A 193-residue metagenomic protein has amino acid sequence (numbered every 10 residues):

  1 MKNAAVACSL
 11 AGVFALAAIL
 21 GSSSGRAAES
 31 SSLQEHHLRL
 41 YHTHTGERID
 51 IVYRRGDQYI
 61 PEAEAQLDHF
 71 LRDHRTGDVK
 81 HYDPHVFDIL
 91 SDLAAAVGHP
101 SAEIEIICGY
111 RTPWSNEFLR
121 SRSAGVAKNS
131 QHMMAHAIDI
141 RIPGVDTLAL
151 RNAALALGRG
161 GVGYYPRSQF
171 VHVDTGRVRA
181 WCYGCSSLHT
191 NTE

Functional and structural regions predicted by a protein language model:
S9-I19: Bacterial N-terminal signal peptides
S23-E29: Sec/Tat signal peptide C-region and signal peptidase I cleavage site
H36-R54: Mature N-terminal segment immediately following signal peptide/propeptide cleavage in secreted/periplasmic
H36-Y41, R122-E193: Catalytic cores and adjacent binding grooves of peptidoglycan-active enzymes
E47, H99-I104, G158-G161: Loop/turn elements at helix/coil->beta-strand transitions in domains of secreted/extracellular proteins
R55-I107: Active-site acidic/histidine clusters and adjacent loop/turn architecture that either coordinate catalytic ions
E64, F87-A94, N116, R120 (+1 more regions): Extracytoplasmic/secreted envelope proteins and their assembly/folding machinery, especially bacterial periplasmic
A102-F118: Acidic helix-start/capping segments at beta-turn-to-alpha-helix junctions
